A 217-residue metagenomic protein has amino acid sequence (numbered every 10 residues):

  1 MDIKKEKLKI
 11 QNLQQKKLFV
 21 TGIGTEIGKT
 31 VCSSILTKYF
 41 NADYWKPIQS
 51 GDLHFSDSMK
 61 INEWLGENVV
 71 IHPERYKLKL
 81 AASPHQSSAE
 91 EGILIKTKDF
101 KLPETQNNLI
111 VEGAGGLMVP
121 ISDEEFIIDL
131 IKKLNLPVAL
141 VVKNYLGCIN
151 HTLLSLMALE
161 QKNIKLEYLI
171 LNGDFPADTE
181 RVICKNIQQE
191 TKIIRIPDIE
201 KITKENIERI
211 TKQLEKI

Functional and structural regions predicted by a protein language model:
M1-Q15, K101-T105, T191: Short, basic, low-complexity termini and linkers enriched in Ser/Thr/Gly/Pro that act as targeting/leader peptides
K17, T37, A114-I193: Conserved catalytic-core segment of NTP-binding enzymes
F19-S33: Glycine-rich phosphate-binding P-loop
V31-L94: N-terminal phosphate/diphosphate-binding loop that engages ATP/GTP or pyrophosphate donors across diverse enzyme folds
K38-D43, G66-E67, E104-N108, L134-P137 (+1 more regions): Short glycine/proline-enriched coil/turn segments at helix->beta-strand junctions
A82, I187-N206: Beta-strand-loop-alpha "switch" segments that mediate conformational coupling across diverse proteins
P84-I121, I128: Phosphate-binding/switch loop-helix module in NTP-utilizing enzymes
E205-I217: NTP-binding/hydrolysis catalytic cores, primarily Walker-type P-loop NTPases
